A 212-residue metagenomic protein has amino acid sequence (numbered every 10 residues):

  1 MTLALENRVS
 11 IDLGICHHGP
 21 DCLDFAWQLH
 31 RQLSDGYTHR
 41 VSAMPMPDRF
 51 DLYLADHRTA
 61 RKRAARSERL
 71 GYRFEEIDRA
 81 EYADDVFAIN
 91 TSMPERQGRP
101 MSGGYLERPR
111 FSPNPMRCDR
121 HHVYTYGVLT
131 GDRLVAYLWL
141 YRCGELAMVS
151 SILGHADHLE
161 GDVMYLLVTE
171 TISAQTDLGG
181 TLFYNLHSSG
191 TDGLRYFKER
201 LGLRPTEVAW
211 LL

Functional and structural regions predicted by a protein language model:
M1-I77: Acyl-donor-binding surface of acyltransferase catalytic domains
T2-A4, T171-T176: Short, basic/hydrophobic alpha-helical segments
N7-H18, Q175-H187: Conserved GNAT acetyl-CoA-binding A-motif
D21-L23, A80-D84, S188-D192: Acidic-and-aromatic substrate-binding clefts and catalytic sites of carbohydrate-active enzymes
R31, R49-L159, R200: A conserved beta-strand-loop-helix scaffold within acyl/acetyltransferase catalytic domains
L33-D51, G180-L212: Active-site/acyl-donor-binding loops of N-acyltransferases
R63, T171, L194: Aromatic/hydrophobic pocket-lining residues that form π-stacking "cages" and hydrophobic walls in ligand
L159-S173: Conserved acetyl-CoA-binding loop-helix of GNAT-fold acetyltransferases
